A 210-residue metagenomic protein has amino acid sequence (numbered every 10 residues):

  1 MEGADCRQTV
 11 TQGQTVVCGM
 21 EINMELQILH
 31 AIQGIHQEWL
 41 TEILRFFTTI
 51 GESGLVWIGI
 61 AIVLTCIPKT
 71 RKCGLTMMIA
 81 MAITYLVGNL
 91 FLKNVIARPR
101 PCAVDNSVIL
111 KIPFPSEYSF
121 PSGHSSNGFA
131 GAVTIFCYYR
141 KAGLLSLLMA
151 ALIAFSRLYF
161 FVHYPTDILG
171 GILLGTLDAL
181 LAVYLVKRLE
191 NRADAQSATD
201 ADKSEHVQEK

Functional and structural regions predicted by a protein language model:
R7, T11-L55, N89-S116, K203-K210: N-terminal transmembrane-helix/juxtamembrane module of multi-pass inner/ER membrane proteins
G34, T49-S53, P68, Y138-K141 (+1 more regions): Membrane-interface junctions
W39-L40, K69-G74, Y139-L145: Membrane-helix interface segments
I60, N106-K210: Membrane-embedded catalytic cores of phosphoryl/pyrophosphoryl-handling enzymes
I60-L86: Interfacial segments of alpha-helical transmembrane regions
C66-I67, N94-I96, L189: Helix-loop junctions at the membrane-solvent interface of multi-pass transporters, primarily the C-terminal
T76, A80-Y85, N89, G171 (+2 more regions): Alpha-helical transmembrane segments in multi-pass membrane proteins
I79-K93, L144-R157: Small-polar-interrupted transmembrane alpha-helices in polytopic inner-membrane proteins
